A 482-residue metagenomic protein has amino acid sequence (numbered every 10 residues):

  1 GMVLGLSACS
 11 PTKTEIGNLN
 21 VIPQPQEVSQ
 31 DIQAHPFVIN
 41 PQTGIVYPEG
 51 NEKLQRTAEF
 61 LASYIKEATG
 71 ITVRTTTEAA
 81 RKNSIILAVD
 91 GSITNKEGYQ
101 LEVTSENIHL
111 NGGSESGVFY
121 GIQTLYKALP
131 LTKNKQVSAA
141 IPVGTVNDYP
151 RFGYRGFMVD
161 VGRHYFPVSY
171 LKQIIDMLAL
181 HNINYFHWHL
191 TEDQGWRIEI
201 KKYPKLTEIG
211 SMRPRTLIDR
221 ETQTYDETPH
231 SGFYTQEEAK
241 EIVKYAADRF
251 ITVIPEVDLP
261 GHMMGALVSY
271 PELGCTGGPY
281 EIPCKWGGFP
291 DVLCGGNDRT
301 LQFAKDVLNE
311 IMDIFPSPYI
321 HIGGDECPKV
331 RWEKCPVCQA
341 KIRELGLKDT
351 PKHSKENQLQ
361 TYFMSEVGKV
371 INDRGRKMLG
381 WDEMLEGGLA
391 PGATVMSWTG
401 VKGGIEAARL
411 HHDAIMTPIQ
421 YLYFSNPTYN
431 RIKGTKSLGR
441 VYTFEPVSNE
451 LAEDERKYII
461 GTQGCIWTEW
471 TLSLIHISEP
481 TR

Functional and structural regions predicted by a protein language model:
M2-A8: Hydrophobic h-region of N-terminal signal peptides that target proteins for export in Gram-negative bacteria
C9-F152: Contiguous, structured surface segment used for ligand recognition
T94-Y319, E366, V370, Q463-W470: Feature activates predominantly on carbohydrate-active enzymes
M263, L267, V330-R331, L379-I415 (+1 more regions): Substrate-binding cleft/loops of secretory-pathway carbohydrate-active enzymes
C284, P290-P391, W398-V401: Active-site neighborhood of glycoside hydrolase catalytic domains
G403-C465: Aromatic-lined glycan-binding groove of carbohydrate-active enzymes
I475-R482: Residue-level detector of conserved catalytic or cofactor/ligand-binding positions in enzyme active sites
